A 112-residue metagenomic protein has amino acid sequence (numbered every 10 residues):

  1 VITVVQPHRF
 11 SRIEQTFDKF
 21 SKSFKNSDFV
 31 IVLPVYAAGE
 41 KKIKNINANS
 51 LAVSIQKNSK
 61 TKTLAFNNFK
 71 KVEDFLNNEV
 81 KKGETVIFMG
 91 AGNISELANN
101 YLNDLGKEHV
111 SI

Functional and structural regions predicted by a protein language model:
V1-I112: ATP-dependent carboxylate-amine ligase
